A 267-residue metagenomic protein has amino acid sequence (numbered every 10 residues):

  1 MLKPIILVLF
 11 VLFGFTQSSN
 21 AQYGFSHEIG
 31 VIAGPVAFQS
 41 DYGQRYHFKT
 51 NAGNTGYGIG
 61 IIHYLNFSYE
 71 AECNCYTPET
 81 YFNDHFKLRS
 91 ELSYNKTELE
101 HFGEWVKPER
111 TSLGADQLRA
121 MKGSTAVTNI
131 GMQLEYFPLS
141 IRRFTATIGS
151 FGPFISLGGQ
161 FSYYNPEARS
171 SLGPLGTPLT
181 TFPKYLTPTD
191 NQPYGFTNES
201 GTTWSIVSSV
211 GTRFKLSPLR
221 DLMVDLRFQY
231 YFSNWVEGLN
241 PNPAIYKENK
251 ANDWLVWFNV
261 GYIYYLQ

Functional and structural regions predicted by a protein language model:
A21-E72, I263-Q267: Short glycine/proline- and aromatic-enriched beta-strand/turn motifs that initiate or cap beta-hairpins
A21-F25, N66-H85, S124, S140-G152 (+2 more regions): Short loop/turn motifs that connect adjacent beta-strands in outer-membrane beta-barrel proteins
G24, S40-Q44, T203, S208-Q267: Predominantly the C-terminal beta-signal and adjacent terminal strand-loop region of outer-membrane beta-barrel
F25-H27, N51-Y57, D84, A126-I130 (+3 more regions): Residues that define the transmembrane beta-barrel architecture of outer-membrane proteins
V31-P35, I59-L65, M132-Y136, L157-F161 (+3 more regions): Residues on the lipid-exposed face of transmembrane beta-strands in outer-membrane beta-barrel proteins
A33-Q39, L92-E98, P138-S140, G159-N165 (+2 more regions): Transmembrane beta-strands of outer-membrane beta-barrel pores
Q44-T50, T97-T128, Y164-T203, W235-D253: Extracellular/periplasm-exposed beta-strand and loop segments of Gram-negative cell-envelope proteins, dominated by
F48-A120, L216-L219, Y231: Glycine- and aromatic-enriched membrane insertion/assembly motifs of diderm outer-membrane and organelle channel
